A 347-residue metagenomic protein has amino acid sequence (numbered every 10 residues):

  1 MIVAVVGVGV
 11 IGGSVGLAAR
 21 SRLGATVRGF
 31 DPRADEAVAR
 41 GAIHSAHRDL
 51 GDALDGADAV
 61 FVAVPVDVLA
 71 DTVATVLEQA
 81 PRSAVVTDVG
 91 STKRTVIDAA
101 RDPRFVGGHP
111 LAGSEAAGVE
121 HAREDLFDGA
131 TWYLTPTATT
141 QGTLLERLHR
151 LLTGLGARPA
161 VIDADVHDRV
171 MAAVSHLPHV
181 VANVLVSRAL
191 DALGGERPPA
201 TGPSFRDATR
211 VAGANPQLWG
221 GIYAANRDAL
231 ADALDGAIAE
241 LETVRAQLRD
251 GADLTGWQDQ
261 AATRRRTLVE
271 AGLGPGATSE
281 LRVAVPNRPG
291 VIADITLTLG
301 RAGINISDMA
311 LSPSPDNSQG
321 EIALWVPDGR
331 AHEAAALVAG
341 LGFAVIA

Functional and structural regions predicted by a protein language model:
V8-G9: Glycine-rich Rossmann-fold phosphate-binding loop(s) that bind the pyrophosphate of adenine dinucleotide cofactors
G12-G13: N-terminal Rossmann-fold NAD(P) dinucleotide-binding loop
R22-G41: NAD(P)-binding Rossmann-fold cofactor-contacting core
L50-A80, A84-V85: Rossmann-like NAD(P)-binding element
T72-H121: Rossmann-like NAD(P)(H) cofactor-binding subdomain of soluble oxidoreductases
L126-G213: Internal alpha-helical scaffold of NAD(P)-dependent oxidoreductase catalytic cores
G194-A261: Interdomain hinge/lid region at the active-site interface of Rossmann-like NAD(P)-dependent oxidoreductases
R264-A347: A conserved regulatory-domain signal marking ACT and ACT-like small-molecule sensing domains and adjacent regulatory
